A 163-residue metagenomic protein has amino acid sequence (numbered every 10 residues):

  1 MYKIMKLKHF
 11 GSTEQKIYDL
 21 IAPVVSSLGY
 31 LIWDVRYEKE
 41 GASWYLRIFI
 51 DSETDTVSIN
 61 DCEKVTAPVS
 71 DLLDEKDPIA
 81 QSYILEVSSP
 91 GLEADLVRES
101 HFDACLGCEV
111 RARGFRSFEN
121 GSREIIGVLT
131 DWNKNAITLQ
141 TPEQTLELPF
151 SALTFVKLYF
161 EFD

Functional and structural regions predicted by a protein language model:
M1-I126, T130-D163: Short Lys/Arg-rich amphipathic alpha-helical segments
